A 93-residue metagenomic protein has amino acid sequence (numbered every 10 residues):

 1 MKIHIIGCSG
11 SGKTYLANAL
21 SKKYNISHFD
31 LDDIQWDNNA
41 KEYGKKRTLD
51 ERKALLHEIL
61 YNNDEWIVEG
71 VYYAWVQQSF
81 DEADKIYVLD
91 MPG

Functional and structural regions predicted by a protein language model:
K2: Walker A (P-loop) ATP-phosphate-binding motif of ABC ATPase nucleotide-binding domains
I5: Hydrophobic anchor at the beta1->P-loop junction of P-loop NTPases
C8: P-loop (Walker A) phosphate-binding loop of NTP-binding proteins
S11: ATP-binding Walker
T14: Walker A/P-loop
N18, K22-D64: Conserved substrate/cofactor phosphate-moiety recognition/catalytic segment in nucleotide-dependent phosphotransferases
L55, A74-W75: Short acidic active-site motifs
E82-G93: Conserved phosphate-donor/acceptor-positioning beta-strand/loop module used by diverse small-molecule
